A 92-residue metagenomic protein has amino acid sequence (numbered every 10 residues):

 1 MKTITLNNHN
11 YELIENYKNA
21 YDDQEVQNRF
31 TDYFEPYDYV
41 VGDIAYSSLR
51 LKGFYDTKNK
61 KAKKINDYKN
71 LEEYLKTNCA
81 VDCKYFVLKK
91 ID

Functional and structural regions predicted by a protein language model:
M1-A45: N-terminal leader/targeting segments and the first structural element of proteins
N8-Y17, N59-A62, Y85, I91-D92: Compositionally biased, intrinsically disordered or flexible polar/acidic segments
E12, V40-V41, R50-K52, K84-K89: Ordered hydrophobic segments in well-structured contexts
A20, Q24, K61-N66: Ordered, soluble secondary-structure elements with a strong preference for glycine-centered loop motifs and nearby
E35, G42-N59: N-terminal interaction modules that seed assembly of large macromolecular complexes
K63-D92: Helix-rich interaction surfaces within compact, conserved domain-sized segments that mediate assembly or partner
